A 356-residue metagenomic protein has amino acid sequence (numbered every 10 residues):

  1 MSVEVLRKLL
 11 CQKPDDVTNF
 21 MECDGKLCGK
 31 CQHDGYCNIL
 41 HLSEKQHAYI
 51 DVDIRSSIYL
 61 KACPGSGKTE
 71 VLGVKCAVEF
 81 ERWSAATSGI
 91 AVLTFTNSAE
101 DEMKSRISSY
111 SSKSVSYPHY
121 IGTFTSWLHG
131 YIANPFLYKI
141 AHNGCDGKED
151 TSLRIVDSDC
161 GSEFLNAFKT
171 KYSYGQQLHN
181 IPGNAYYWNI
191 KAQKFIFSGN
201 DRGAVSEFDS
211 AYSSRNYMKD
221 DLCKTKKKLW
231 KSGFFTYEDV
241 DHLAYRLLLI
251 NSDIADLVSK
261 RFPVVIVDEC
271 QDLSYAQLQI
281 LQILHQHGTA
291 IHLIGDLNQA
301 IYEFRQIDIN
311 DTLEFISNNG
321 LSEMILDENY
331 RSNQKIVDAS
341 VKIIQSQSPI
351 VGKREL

Functional and structural regions predicted by a protein language model:
M1-K139, D256: P-loop NTPase Walker
F20-H33, F195-A244: Conserved P-loop NTPase mechanochemical-coupling segment
Y49, L128, C270-S274, L281 (+1 more regions): Catalytic P-loop NTPase motifs of RecA-like helicase/translocase cores
I58, V258, V265, H292-L293: Hydrophobic positions in the central parallel beta-sheet of the AAA+
G89, D101-K191: Conserved P-loop NTPase-based nucleic-acid remodeling module centered on helicase motor cores
F124, D221-I266, S274-I280: Conserved helicase/translocase P-loop NTPase motor core
I280-L356: Conserved RecA-like helicase ATPase core segment that couples NTP binding/hydrolysis to strand translocation
